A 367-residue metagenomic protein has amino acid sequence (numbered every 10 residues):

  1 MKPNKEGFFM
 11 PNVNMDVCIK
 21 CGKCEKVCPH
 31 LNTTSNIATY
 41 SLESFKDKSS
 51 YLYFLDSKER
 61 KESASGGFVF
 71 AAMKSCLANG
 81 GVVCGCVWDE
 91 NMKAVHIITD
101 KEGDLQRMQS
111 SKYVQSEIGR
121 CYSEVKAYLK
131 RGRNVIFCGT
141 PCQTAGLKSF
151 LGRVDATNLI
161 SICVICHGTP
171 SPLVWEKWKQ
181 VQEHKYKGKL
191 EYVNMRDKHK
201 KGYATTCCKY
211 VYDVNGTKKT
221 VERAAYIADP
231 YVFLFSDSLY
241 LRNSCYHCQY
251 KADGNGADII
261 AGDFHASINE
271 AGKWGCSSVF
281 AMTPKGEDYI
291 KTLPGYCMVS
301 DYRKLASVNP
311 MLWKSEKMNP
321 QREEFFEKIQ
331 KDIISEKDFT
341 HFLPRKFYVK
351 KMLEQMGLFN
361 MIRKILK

Functional and structural regions predicted by a protein language model:
M1-K20, E191, A225-S236: Ferredoxin-like iron-sulfur electron-transfer modules
M1-N12, K23-S41, D258-I259: Iron-sulfur cluster-binding cysteine motifs and their immediate structural context in ferredoxin-like electron-transfer
N12-L31, A64-G67, C142, L241-C248: Cysteine-centered iron-sulfur cluster-binding motifs in ferredoxin-type domains/subunits of redox enzymes
A64, V69-N91: Low-complexity, highly charged intrinsically disordered N-terminal segments that act as targeting/localization
N79-V82, G188-K367: Long, compositionally biased charged/polar accessory segments in the mid-to-C-terminal portions of proteins
K93-S123: Glycine-rich phosphate-binding "P-loop"
D104-L105, G152-V164: A short alpha->loop->secondary-structure connector
N158-V181: Short, flexible loop segments at boundaries between secondary-structure elements
